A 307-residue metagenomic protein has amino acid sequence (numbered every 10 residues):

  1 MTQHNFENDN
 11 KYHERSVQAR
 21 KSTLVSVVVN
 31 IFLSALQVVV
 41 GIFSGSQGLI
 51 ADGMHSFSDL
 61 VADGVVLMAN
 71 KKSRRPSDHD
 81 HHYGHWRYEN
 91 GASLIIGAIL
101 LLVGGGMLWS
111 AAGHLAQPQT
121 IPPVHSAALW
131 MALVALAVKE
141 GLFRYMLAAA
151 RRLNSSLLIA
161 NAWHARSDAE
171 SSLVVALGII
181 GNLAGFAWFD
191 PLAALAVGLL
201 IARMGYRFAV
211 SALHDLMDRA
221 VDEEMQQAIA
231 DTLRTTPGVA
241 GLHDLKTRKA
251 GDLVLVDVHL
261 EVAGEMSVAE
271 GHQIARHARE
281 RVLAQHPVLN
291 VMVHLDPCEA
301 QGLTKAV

Functional and structural regions predicted by a protein language model:
M1-A228: Alpha-helical transmembrane cores and adjacent cytosolic helix/loop segments of polytopic membrane transporters
M1-S22, Y88, M204-V307: Peripheral (non-transmembrane) domains and long loops of multi-pass membrane proteins
